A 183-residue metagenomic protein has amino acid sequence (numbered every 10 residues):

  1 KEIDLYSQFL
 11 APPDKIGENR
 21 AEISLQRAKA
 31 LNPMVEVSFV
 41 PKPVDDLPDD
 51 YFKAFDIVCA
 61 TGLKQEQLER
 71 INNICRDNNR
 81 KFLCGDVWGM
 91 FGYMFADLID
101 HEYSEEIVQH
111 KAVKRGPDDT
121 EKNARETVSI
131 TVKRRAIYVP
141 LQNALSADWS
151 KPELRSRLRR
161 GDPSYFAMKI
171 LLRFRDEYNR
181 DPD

Functional and structural regions predicted by a protein language model:
K1-D183: Adenine nucleotide-associated cytosolic modules
